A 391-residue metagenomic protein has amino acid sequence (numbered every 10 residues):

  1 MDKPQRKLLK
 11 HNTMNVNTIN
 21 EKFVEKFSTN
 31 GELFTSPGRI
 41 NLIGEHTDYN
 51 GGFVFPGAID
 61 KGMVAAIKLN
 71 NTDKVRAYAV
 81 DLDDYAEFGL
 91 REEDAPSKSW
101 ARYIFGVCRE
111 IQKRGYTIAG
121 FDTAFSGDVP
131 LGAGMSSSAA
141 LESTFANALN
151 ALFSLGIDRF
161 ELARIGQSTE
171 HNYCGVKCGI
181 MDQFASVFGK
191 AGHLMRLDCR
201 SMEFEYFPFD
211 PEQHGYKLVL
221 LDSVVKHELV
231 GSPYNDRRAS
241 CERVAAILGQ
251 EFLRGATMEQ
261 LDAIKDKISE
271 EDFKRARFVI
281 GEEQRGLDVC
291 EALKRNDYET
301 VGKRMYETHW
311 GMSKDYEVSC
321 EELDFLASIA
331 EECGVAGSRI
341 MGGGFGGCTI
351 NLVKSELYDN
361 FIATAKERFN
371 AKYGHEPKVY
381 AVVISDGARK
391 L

Functional and structural regions predicted by a protein language model:
M1-T13: N-terminal amphipathic/basic-hydrophobic helices that include classical n-h-c signal peptides and signal-anchor
K10-R39, V64-S97, H193-G337, L352-L391: C-terminal nucleotide
N15-F34, I40, G44, Y49 (+6 more regions): Gly/Ser-rich oxyanion-binding loop with an adjacent helix/lid that shapes the negatively charged ligand pocket
N41, M63-I67, F184-V187, C348-I350: Short beta-strand scaffold segments in enzyme catalytic cores
G51-A58, R237-R238: Short Gly/aromatic-enriched secondary-structure transition segments
I59, C108, A146, E242-A245: Short, amphipathic alpha-helical segments that act as regulatory/interfacial helices in nucleotide-processing proteins
A139-A140, C348-L352: FabD-like malonyl-/acyl-CoA
